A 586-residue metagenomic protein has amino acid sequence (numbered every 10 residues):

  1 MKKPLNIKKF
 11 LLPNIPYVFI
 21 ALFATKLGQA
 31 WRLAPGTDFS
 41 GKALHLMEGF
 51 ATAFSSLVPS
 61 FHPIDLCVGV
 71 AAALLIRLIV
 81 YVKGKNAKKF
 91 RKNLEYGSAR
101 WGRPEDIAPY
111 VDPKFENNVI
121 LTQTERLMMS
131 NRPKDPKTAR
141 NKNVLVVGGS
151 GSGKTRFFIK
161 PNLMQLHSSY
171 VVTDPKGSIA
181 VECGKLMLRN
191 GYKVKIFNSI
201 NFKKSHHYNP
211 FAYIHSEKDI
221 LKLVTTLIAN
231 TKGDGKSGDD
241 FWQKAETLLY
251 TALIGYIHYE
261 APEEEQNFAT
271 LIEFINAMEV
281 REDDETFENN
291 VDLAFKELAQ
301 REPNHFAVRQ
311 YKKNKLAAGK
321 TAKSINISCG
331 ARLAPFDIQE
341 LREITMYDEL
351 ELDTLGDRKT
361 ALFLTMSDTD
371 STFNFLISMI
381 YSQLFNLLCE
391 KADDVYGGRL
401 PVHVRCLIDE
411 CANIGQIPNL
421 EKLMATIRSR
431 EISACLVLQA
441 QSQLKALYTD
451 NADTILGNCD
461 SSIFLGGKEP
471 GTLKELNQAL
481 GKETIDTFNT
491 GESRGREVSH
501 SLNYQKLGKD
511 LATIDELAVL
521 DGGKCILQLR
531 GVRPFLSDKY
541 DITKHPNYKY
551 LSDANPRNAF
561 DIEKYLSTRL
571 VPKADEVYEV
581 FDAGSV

Functional and structural regions predicted by a protein language model:
M1-S152, R156-I159, K203, K482 (+2 more regions): Basic- and hydrophobic-enriched, low-structure N-terminal and domain-boundary segments that flank ATP-binding catalytic
K26-Q29, K137-I432, L447, D515-K539 (+1 more regions): P-loop NTPase motor domains
F50-S56, L66-N118, E217-L227, F274-A277 (+2 more regions): Short alpha-helical interface patches
R77, R103-Y110, Q123-P136, R156-F157 (+7 more regions): A broad, low-specificity signal for short, low-complexity segments enriched in glycine/proline and polar/charged
A99, R126, K142-N143, R309 (+5 more regions): General secondary-structure edge motif
A108-P109, F115, F375, C411 (+1 more regions): A short glycine-/small-residue-rich loop at the edge of a beta-strand within enzyme catalytic domains
F115-L121, F375-Q383, L476: Conserved long hydrophobic alpha-helices within structured protein cores
M424-I526: Conserved ATP-driven motor cores of ASCE-family P-loop NTPases powering translocation/secretion/packaging/pilus
